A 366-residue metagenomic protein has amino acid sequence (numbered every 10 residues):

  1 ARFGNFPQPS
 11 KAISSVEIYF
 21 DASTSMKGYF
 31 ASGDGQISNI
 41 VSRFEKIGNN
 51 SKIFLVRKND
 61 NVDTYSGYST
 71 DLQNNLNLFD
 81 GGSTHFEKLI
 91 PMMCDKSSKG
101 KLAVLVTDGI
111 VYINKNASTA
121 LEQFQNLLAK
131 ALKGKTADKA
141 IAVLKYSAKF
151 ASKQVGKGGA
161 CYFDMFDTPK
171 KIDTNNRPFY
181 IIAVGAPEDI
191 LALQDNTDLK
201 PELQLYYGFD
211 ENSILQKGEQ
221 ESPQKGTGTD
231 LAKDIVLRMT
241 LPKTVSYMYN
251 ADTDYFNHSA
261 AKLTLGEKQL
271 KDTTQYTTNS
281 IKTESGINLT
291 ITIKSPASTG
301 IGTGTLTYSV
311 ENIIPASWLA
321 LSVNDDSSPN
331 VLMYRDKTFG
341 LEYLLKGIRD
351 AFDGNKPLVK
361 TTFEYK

Functional and structural regions predicted by a protein language model:
A1-V16, T24-G28, T361-K366: Acidic, polar low-complexity linker/tail segments
I13-S14, T24-K52, S118-K135: …and closely analogous acidic/polar surface helices at protein-protein or active-site interfaces in A-domain-like
S15-E17, L102-V104: Structural motif
D21: Residues that scaffold, gate, or flank divalent-cation-dependent active/transport sites
M26-A31, N61-G67, V111-L121, F150-V155 (+1 more regions): Extracytoplasmic/secreted cell-surface and envelope-processing proteins
N59-L102, V111-Y112, S147: Von Willebrand factor
K139-K262: Eukaryote-biased recognition of electropositive, low-complexity segments and basic polyanion/acidic-motif-binding
S222-K366: Extended non-globular C-terminal regions
